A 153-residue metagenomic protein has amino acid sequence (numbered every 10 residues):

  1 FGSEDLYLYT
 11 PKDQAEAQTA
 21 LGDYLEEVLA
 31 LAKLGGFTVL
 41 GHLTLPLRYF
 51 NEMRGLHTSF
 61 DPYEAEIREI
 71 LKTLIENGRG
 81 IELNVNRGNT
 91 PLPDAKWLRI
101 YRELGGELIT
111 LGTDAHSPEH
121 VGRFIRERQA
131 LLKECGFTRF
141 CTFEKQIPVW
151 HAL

Functional and structural regions predicted by a protein language model:
F1-E76: Extended substrate/RNA-proximal surfaces in nucleic-acid metabolism proteins
R54-L153: Charged catalytic cores and adjacent phosphate/nucleic-acid-binding surfaces used for phosphate/nucleic-acid chemistry
